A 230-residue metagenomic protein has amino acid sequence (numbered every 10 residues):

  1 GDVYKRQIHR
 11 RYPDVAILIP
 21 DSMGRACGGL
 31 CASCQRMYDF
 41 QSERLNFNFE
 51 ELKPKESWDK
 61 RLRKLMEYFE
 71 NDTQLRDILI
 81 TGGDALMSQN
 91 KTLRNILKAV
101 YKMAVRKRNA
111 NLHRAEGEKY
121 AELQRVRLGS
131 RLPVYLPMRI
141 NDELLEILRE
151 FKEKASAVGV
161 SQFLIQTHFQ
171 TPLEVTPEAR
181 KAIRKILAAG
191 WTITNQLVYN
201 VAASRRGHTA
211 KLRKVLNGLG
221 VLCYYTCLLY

Functional and structural regions predicted by a protein language model:
V3-Y4: Short, small-residue-biased leader/transition segments that mark boundaries at the very start of proteins
R11-K55, L128: Canonical Radical SAM [4Fe-4S] cluster-binding loop centered on the CxxxCxxC motif and its immediate flanking residues
E51-M66: Short microdomains enriched in Cys/His and/or Lys/Arg
L62-D77, G83-L229: Conserved AdoMet/S-adenosylmethionine-binding subsite of the radical SAM
